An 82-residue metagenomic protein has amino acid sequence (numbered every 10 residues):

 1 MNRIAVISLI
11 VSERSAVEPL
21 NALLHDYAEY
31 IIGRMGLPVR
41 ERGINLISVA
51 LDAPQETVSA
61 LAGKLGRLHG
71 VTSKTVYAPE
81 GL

Functional and structural regions predicted by a protein language model:
M1-L82: Long, contiguous binding/interaction regions
